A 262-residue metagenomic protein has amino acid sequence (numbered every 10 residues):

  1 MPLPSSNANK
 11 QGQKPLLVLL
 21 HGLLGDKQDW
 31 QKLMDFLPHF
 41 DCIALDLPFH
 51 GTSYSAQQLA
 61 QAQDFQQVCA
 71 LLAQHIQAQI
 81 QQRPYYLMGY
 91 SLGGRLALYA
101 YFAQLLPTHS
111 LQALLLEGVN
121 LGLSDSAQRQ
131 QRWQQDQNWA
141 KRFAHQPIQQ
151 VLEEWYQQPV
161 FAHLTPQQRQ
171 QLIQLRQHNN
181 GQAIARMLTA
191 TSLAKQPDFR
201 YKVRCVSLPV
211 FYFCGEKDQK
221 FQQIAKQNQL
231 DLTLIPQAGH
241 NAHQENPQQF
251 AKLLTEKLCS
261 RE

Functional and structural regions predicted by a protein language model:
S6-S55: Conserved HGGG/HGGXW glycine-rich cap/lid loop of the alpha/beta-hydrolase fold
Q31, I43-Y86: Active-site loop/oxyanion-hole signature of alpha/beta-hydrolase fold enzymes
L87-G89, E117: Short beta-strand immediately N-terminal to the catalytic nucleophile in serine-hydrolase-like folds
G89-G93, A97: Gly/Ala-rich beta-loop-alpha elbow adjacent to hydrolase catalytic centers
F102, Q112-F143: Flexible "cap/lid" loop of the alpha/beta hydrolase fold
Q177-Q227: Conserved serine/cysteine hydrolase catalytic core
K226-N241: Catalytic histidine neighborhood in serine/cysteine hydrolases with alpha/beta-hydrolase-type architecture
A238-A251: Catalytic histidine-centered segment of alpha/beta-hydrolase-like enzymes
